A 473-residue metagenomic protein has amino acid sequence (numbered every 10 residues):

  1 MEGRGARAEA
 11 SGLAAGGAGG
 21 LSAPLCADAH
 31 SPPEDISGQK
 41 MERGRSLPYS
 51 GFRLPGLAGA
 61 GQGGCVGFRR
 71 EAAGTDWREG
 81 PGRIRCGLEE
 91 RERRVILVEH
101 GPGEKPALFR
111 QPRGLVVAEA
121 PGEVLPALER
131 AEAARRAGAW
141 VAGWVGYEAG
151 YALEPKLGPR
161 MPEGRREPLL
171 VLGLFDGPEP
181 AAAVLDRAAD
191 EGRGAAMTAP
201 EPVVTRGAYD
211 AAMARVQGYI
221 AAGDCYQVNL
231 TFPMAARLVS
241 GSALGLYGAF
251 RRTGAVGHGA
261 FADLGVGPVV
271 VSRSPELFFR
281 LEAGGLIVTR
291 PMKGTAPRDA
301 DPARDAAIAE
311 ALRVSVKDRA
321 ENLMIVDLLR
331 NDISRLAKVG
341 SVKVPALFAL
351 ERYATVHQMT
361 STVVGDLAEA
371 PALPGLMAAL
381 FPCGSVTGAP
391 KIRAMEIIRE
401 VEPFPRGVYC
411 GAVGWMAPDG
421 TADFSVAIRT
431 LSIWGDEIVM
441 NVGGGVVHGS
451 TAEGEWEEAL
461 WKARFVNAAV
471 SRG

Functional and structural regions predicted by a protein language model:
M1-S37, G44-R83: Compositionally biased, low-complexity flexible segments
C86-G473: Extended alpha-helical targeting/anchoring segments, especially N-terminal organellar/secretory targeting helices
